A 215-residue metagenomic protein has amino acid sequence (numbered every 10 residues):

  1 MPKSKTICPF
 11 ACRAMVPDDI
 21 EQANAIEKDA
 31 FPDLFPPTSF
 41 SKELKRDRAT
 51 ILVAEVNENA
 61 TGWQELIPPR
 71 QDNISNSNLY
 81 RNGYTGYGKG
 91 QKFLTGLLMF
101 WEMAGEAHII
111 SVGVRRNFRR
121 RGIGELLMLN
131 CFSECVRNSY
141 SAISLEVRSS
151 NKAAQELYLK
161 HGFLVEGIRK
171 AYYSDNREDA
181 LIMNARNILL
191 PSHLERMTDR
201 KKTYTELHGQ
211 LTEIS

Functional and structural regions predicted by a protein language model:
K5-T6, A14-R119, M128-N130, E134-N138 (+2 more regions): Acetyl-CoA-dependent GNAT
C12, R120, V147, V165: Conserved SAM-binding loop
E43, S144-E146, L159, L164-D179 (+1 more regions): Conserved catalytic-core motifs of GNAT/GCN5-like acyltransferases
R115, R119, R148-S150, D175: Residue-level recognition of the GNAT/N-acetyltransferase active site
G122-G124: Conserved G/P- and acidic residue-centered "switch" motifs that form tight phosphate/ATP-binding loops in soluble
M128, C135-E146, L157, R169: Conserved GNAT acetyl-CoA-binding A-motif
M128, S150-A154, A171-N176: Short glycine/proline-centered loop/turn elements that form peptide/ligand docking sites
M183: Divalent-cation-assisted or electrostatically stabilized phosphate/pyrophosphate-binding catalytic cores
